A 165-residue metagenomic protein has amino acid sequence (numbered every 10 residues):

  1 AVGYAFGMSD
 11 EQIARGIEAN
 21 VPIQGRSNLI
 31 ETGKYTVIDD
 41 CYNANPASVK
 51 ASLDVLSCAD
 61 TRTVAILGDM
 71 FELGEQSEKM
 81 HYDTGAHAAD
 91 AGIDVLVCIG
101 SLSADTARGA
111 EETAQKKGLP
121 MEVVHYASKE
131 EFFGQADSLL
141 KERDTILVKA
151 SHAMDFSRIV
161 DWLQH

Functional and structural regions predicted by a protein language model:
A1-H165: ATP-dependent carboxylate-amine ligase
